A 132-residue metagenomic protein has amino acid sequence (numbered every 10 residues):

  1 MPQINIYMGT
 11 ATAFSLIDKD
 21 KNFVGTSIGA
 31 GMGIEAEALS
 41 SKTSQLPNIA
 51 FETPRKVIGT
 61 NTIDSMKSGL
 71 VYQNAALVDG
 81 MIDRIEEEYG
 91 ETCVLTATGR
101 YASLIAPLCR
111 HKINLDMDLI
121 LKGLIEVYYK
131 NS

Functional and structural regions predicted by a protein language model:
M1-F23, L39, L124: Gly/Thr-rich phosphate-binding beta-strand-loop-beta motif of the actin/hexokinase/Hsp70
P2-I4, V24-S68, Y72, V127 (+1 more regions): Glycine-rich phosphate-binding loop plus the immediately following alpha-helix
I6-A11, M32, T98-R100: A short acidic Gly-Thr/Ser loop motif
F14, L104-P107: Short active-site-adjacent structural elements
E37-S40, D79, D83, L121-I125: Predominant activation on well-ordered alpha-helical scaffold segments within soluble catalytic domains
S44, S103, I113-S132: Glycine-rich phosphate-binding/hydrolytic loop that grips phosphoryl groups
P54-E91, K112-I113: Adenine-nucleotide phosphate-binding core of ATP-dependent small-molecule kinases
G90-R100: Short glycine-rich phosphate-binding loop at a beta-alpha junction
